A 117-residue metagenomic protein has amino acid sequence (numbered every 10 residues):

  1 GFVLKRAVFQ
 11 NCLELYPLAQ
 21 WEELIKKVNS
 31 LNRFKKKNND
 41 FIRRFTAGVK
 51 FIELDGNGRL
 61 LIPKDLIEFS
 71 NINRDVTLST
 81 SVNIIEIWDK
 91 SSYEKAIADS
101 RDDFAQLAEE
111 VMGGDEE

Functional and structural regions predicted by a protein language model:
G1-F51, G56, D65-E117: Flexible "stalk/tail and boundary" regions
